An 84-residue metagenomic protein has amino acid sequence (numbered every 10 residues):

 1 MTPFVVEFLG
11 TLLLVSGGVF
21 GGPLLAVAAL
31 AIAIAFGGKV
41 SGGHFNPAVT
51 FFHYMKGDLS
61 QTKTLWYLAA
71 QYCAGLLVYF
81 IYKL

Functional and structural regions predicted by a protein language model:
M1-L84: Membrane-interface helix-loop junctions and terminal tails of multi-pass membrane proteins
